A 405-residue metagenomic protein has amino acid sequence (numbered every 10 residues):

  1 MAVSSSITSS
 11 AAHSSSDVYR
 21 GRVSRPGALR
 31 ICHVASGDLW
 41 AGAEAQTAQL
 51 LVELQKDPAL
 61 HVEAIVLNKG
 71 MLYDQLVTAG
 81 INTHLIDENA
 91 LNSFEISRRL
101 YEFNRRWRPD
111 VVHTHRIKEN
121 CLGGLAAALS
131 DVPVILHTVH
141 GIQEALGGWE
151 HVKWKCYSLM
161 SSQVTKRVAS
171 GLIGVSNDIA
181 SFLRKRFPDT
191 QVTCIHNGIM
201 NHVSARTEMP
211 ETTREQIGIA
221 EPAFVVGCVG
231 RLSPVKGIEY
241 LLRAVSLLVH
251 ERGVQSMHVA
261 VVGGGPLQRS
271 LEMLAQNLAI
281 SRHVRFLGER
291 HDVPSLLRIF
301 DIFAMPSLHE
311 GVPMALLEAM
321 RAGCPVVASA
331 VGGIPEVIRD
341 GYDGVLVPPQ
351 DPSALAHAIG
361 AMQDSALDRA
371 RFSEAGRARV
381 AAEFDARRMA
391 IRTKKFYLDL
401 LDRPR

Functional and structural regions predicted by a protein language model:
A2-S9, H13-S15, K166-T207: Donor nucleotide-sugar binding/catalytic pocket of nucleotide-sugar-dependent glycosyltransferases
V3, V18-L29, H33-E95, I179-F182 (+2 more regions): N-terminal strand-loop element at the rim of the active site of nucleotide-sugar-dependent glycosyltransferases
A41-V52, F224, C228-H250, P266-M273 (+3 more regions): A conserved mid-protein helix/loop that constitutes part of the nucleotide-sugar donor-binding site
I65-V66, P325-A328, I338: Short hydrophobic beta-strand element within catalytic cores of glycosyltransferases and related nucleotide-activated
F94-R98, P133-L136, E144-V164, V168 (+1 more regions): Nucleotide-sugar donor phosphate/pyrophosphate-binding loop at the beta->alpha transition of glycosyltransferases
T114-L122, V139: Short His-centered aromatic/hydrophobic patch
E289, L308: Aromatic "clamp/platform" in nucleotide-sugar-dependent glycosyltransferases that forms part of the donor/acceptor
D340-G341, V345-P352, A361-L367: Conserved acidic donor-binding segment of nucleotide-sugar-dependent glycosyltransferases
